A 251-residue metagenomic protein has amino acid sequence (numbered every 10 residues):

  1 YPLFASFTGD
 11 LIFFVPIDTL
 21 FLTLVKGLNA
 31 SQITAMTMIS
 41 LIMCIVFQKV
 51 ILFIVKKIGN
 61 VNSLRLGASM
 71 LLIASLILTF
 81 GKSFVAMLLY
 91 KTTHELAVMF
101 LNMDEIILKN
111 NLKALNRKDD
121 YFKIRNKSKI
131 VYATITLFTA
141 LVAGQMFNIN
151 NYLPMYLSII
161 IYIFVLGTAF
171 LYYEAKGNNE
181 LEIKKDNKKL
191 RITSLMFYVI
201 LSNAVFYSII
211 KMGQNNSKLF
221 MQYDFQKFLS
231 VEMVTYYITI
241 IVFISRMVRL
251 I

Functional and structural regions predicted by a protein language model:
Y1-I45, S194-S230, V234-F243: Helix-loop boundary and gating motifs at the non-cytosolic
L24, F53-K56, I135-S158, Q222-F228: Transmembrane alpha-helix termini and helix-breaking/packing motifs in multi-pass membrane transporters
S40-K49, A133-L137, R246-L250: Residue-level signature of mid-helix packing/kink "hotspots" within the transmembrane helices of 12-pass Major
V46-G59, F147, V248-I251: Helix-to-loop junctions at the C-terminal end of transmembrane segments in multipass secondary transporters
S69-S83, M87: C-terminal ends and interior cores of transmembrane alpha-helices in multi-pass membrane transporters/permeases
Y90-Y132: Cytoplasmic helix-loop-helix junction between adjacent transmembrane helices in 12-TM secondary transporters
Y132, L153-L171: Symmetry-related core transmembrane helices of the 12-TM Major Facilitator Superfamily/SLC fold
Y172-L201, K227: Juxtamembrane intracellular "pre-TM" segments in multi-pass secondary transporters
